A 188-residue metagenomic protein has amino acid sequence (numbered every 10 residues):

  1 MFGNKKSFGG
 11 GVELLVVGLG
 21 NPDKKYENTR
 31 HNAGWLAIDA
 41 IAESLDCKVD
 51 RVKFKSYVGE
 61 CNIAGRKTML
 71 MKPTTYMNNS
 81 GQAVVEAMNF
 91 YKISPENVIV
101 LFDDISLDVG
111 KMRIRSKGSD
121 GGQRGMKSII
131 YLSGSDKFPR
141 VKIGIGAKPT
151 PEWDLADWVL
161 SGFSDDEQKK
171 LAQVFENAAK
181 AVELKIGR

Functional and structural regions predicted by a protein language model:
M1-S116, K127, Y131, K137-V141 (+2 more regions): Nucleotide and nucleotide-moiety/phosphate-recognizing core
G18, A156-F163: A short small-residue
R113-S119, W158-S161: Short glycine-enriched, charge-decorated loop/helix-capping segments at active-site entrances that position
G122-G125: Hydrophobic alpha-helical segments within soluble ligand-binding/sensing domains
I145: Conserved, surface-exposed functional patches that form binding/active-site neighborhoods
